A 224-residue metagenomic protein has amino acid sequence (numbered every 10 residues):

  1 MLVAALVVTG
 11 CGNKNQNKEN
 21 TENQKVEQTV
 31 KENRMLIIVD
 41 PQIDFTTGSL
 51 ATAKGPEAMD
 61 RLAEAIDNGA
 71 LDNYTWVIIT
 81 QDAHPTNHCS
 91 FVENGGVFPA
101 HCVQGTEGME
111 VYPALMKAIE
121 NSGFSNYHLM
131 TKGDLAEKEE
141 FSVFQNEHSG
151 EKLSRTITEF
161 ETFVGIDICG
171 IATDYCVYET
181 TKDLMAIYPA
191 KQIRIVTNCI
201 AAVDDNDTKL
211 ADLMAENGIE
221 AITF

Functional and structural regions predicted by a protein language model:
M1-A5: Sec-dependent N-terminal signal peptides
C11-I37, Q42-D44, E57-W76, H84-F224: Active-site-adjacent betaalpha module
T46-P56: Acidic/histidine-rich helix-loop elements that form or flank divalent-metal/phosphate-binding sites at the catalytic
